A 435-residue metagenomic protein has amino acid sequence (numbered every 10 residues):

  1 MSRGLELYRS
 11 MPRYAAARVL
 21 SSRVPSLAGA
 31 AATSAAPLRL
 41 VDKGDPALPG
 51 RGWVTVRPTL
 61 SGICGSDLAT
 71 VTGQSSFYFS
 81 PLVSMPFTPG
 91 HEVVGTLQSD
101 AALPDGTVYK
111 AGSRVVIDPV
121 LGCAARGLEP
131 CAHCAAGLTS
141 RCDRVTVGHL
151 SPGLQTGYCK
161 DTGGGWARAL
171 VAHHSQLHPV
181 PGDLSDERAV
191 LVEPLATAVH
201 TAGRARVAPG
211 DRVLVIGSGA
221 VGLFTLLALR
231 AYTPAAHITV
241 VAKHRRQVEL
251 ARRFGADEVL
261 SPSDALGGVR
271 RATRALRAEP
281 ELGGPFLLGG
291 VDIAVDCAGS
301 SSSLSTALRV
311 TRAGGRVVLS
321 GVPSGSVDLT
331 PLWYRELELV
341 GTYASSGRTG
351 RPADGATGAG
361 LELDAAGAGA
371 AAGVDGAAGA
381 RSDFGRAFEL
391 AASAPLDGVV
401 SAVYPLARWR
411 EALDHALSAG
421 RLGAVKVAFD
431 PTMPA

Functional and structural regions predicted by a protein language model:
M1-E92, R168-A169, T432-A435: Short N-terminal strand-loop motif that marks the start of NAD(P)H/FAD-dependent oxidoreductase cofactor-binding domains
R18, L282, S305, A353-A435: C-terminal hydrophobic helical "lid"/dimerization subdomain of Rossmann-like NAD(P)H-dependent oxidoreductases
G44-S61, S76-A135, P181-D183: Glycine-rich beta-strand-centered segment in the early N-terminal region that forms part of a ligand/cofactor-binding
S80, H91, G122-I216: NAD(P)H dinucleotide-binding glycine-rich loop of Rossmann-like/cofactor-binding domains, especially the beta1-alpha1
R212-S218, R230-S302, G369: Adenosine-nucleotide cofactor-binding segment
T311-R312: Helix-to-beta-strand junctions that scaffold the AdoMet/dcAdoMet cofactor pocket in Class I SAM-dependent enzymes
G315: Glycine-centered, small-residue-biased loops immediately flanking beta-strands in adenine/cofactor-binding cores
G321-L337, R386: Rossmann-fold NAD(P)-binding glycine/threonine-rich loop
